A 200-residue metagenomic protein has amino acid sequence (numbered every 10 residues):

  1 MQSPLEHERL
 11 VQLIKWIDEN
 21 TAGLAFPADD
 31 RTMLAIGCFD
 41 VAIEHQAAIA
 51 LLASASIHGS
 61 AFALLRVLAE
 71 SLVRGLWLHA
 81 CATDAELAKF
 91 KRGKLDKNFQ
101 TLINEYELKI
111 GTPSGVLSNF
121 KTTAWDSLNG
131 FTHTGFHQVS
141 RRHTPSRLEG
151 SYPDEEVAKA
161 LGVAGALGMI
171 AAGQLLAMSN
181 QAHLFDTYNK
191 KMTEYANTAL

Functional and structural regions predicted by a protein language model:
M1-C38: N-terminal, Lys/Arg-enriched amphipathic/low-complexity engagement segments that precede the first folded domain
E6-I14, N20, E149-L200: Amphipathic, Lys/Arg-enriched alpha-helical patches that create a basic surface for binding polyanionic ligands
E6-R9, C38-V41, L64, L117-F120 (+3 more regions): Amphipathic alpha-helix face/heptad-repeat signature
L13-I17, C38-A48, L64, S71 (+1 more regions): Amphipathic, well-ordered alpha-helical segments in soluble domains
E19-L34, A50, S54-H58, A63-S127 (+1 more regions): Short non-catalytic regulatory patches outside canonical folded cores
A80, D84, S140-H143, L176 (+1 more regions): Structured alpha-helical bundle/scaffold domains in large eukaryotic membrane-trafficking regulators
T123, T132-H143: Substrate-binding/catalytic groove segments of enzymes that remodel or degrade extracellular structural polymers
S140-Y152: Acidic interhelical loop/turn segments
